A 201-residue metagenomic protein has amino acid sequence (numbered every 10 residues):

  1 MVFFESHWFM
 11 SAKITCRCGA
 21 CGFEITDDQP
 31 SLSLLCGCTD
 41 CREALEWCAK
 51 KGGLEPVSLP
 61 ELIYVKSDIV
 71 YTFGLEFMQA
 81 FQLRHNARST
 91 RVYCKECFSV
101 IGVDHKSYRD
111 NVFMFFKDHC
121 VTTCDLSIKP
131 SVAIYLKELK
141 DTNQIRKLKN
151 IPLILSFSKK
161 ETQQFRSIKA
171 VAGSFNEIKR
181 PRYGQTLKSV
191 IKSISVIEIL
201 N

Functional and structural regions predicted by a protein language model:
F4-T15, C21-N201: A short Gly-Trp-Pro
